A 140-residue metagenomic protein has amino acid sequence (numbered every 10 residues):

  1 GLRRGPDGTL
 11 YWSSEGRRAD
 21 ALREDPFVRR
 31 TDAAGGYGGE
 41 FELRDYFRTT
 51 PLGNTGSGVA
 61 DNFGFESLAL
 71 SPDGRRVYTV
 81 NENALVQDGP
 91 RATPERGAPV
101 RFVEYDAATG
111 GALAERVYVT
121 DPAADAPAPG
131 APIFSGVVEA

Functional and structural regions predicted by a protein language model:
G1-A140: Sequence/structural signature of beta-propeller domains
